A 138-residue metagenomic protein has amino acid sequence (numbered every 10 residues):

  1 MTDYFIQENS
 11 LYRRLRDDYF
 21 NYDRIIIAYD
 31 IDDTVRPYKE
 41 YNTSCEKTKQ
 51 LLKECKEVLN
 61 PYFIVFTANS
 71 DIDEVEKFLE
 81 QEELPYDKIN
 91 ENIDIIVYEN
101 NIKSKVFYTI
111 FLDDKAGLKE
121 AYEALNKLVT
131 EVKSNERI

Functional and structural regions predicted by a protein language model:
M1-I138: HAD-like aspartate-dependent phosphatase fold
